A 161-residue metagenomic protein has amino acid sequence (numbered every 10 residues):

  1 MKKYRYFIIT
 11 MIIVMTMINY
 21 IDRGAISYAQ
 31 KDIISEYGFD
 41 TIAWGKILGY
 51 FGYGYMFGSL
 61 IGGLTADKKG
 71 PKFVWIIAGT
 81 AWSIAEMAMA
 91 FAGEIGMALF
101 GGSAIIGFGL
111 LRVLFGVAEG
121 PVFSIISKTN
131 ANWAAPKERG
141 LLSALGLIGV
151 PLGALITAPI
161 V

Functional and structural regions predicted by a protein language model:
F7-T41: Extracytoplasmic
G24, G52-L60, G120, A154-L155: Residue-level signature of mid-helix packing/kink "hotspots" within the transmembrane helices of 12-pass Major
S27-F57, S103-I106: Extracellular/periplasmic helix-loop-helix junction of adjacent transmembrane segments in MFS-like secondary
S59-G70: Helix-to-loop junctions at the C-terminal end of transmembrane segments in multipass secondary transporters
T80-G101: C-terminal ends and interior cores of transmembrane alpha-helices in multi-pass membrane transporters/permeases
L111-G149: Cytoplasmic helix-loop-helix junction between adjacent transmembrane helices in 12-TM secondary transporters
I148-I160: A gly/Pro-rich, aromatic-decorated transmembrane alpha-helix motif that marks the paired, flexible gating helices
